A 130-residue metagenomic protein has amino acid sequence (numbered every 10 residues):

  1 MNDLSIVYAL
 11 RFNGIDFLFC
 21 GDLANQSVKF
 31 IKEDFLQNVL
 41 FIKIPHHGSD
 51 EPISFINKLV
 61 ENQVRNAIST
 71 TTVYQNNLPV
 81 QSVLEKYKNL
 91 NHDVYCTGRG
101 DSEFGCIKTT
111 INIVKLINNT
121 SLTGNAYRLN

Functional and structural regions predicted by a protein language model:
M1-F41, G105-N130: Core dinuclear metal-dependent hydrolase active-site scaffold
N2, Q63-N130: Binuclear metal-ion centers of metallo-dependent hydrolases, dominated by the metallo-beta-lactamase
F17-Q26, N38-E51, N66-V73, Y95-R99: Active-site neighborhood of phospho(di)ester-bond hydrolases with catalytic His/Asp-centered motifs
D34-N38, I56-V64, Y87-L90: Short, conserved loop/helix-junction motifs that constitute active-site signature segments in enzyme catalytic cores
D50-L59, P79: A short, acidic, amphipathic alpha-helical segment used as a generic capping/interface helix at domain edges
